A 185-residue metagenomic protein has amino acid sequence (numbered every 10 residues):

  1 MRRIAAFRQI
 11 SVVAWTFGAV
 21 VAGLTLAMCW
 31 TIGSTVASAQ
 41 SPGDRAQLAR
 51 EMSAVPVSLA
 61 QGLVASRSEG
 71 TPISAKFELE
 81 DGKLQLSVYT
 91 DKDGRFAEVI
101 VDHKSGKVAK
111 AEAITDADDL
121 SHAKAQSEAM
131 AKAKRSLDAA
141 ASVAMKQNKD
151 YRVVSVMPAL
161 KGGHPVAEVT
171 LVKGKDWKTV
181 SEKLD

Functional and structural regions predicted by a protein language model:
R2-D185: Long, terminal "pre-/pro-" and other extracytoplasmic accessory regions that lie outside the mature folded/catalytic
